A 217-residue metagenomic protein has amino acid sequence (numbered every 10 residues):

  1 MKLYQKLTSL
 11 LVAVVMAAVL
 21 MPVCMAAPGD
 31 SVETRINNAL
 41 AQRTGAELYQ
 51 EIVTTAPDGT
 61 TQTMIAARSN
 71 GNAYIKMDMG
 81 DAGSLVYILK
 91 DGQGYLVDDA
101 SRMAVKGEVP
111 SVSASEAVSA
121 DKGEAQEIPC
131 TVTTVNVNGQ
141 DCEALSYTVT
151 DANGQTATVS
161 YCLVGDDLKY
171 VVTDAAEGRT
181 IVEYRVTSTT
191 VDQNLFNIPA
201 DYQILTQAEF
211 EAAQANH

Functional and structural regions predicted by a protein language model:
K2-Q5, V14-N72, T134, N194-H217: N-terminal leader/targeting segments and the immediate start of mature chains
L11: Metal-dependent catalytic core segments for phosphate chemistry
Q50, T61-T63, G71, G83 (+3 more regions): Residue-level marker for the onset of beta-strands and adjacent loop->beta junctions in well-ordered domains
G59, S101-R102, G139, G154: Detector for glycine-centered tight turns/loop "hinges" at secondary-structure junctions
T61-S119, D167-V186: An acidic-aromatic
K76-L85, Q93, V135-Q203: Gly/Pro-enriched, hydrophobic low-complexity segments that function as extracytoplasmic propeptides/linkers
A120-T131: A short, amphipathic edge element
